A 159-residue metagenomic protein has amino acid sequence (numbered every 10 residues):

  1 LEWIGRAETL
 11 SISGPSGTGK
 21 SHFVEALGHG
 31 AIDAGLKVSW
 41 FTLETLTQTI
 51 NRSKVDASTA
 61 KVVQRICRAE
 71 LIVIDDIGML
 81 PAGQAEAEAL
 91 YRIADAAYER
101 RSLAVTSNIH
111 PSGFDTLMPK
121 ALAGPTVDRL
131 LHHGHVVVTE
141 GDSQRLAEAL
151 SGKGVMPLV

Functional and structural regions predicted by a protein language model:
L1-A7: Phosphate-binding P-loop
E2, A26, G30: Active-site signature of alpha/beta-hydrolase-fold catalytic machinery across serine- and Asp/Cys-nucleophile hydrolases
A7-F23: Walker A/P-loop nucleotide-binding motif
K20, D75-D76: Acidic active-site catalytic centers that drive phospho-/nucleotidyl reactions and related ester hydrolyses
V24-L27, I93: Aromatic/hydrophobic pocket-lining residues that form π-stacking "cages" and hydrophobic walls in ligand
D33: Electropositive, glycine- and tryptophan-enriched low-complexity nucleic-acid-binding patches
L36-F41, T45-L71, I77-V159: Replace "adjacent to P-loop NTPase cores in ATP/GTP-dependent enzymes" with "adjacent to NTP-binding cores
